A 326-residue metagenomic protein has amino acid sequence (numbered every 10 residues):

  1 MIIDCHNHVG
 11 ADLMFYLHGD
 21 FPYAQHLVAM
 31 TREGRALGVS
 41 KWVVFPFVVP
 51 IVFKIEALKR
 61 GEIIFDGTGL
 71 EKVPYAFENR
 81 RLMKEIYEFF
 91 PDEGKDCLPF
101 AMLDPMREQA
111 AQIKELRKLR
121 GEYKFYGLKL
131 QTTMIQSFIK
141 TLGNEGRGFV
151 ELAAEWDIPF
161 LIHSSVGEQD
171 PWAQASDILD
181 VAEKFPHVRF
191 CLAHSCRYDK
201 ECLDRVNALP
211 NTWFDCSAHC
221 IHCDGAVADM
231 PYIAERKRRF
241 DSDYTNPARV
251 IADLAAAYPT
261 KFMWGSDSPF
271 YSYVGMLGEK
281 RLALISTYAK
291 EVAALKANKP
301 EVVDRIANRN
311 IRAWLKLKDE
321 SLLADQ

Functional and structural regions predicted by a protein language model:
M1-F77: An N-terminally biased module of ancient metal coordination in phosphate/nucleic-acid-related enzymes
I3-N7, W42-V44, L98-A101, Y126-L130 (+4 more regions): Hydrophobic faces of well-ordered beta-strands that scaffold small-molecule active sites in alpha/beta enzyme cores
H6, G34, L82, L128 (+6 more regions): Conserved, mostly hydrophobic/aromatic
G10-D12, V49-V52, M106-E108, M134-Q136 (+4 more regions): Active-site environment of divalent metal-dependent phosphoester hydrolases
E33-S40, L82-L98, L152-D157, F185-H187 (+2 more regions): A structural motif corresponding to the C-terminal end of an alpha-helix and its immediate exit/capping segment
R60-Q169, A173, I221, R236-R239: Active-site gating/metal-coordination segments in enzymes
E122-G127, G148, E155-P159, K184-R189 (+2 more regions): Glycine-enriched alpha-helix->loop->beta-strand junction motifs that scaffold or abut catalytic
C196-Q326: H/E-rich (His + Asp/Glu) clusters that bind or coordinate divalent metals
